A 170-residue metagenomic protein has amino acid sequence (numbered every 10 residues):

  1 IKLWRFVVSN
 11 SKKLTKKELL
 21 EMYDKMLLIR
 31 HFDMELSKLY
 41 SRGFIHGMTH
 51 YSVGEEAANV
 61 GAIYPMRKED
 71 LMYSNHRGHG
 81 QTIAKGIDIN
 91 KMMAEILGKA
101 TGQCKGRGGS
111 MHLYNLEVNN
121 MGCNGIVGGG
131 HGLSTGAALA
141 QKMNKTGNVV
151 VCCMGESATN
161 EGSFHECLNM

Functional and structural regions predicted by a protein language model:
I1-V7: Short, Lys/Arg-enriched N-terminal segments with co-localized hydrophobic residues within the first ~10-30 amino acids
V7-K16: N-terminal glycine-rich, Lys/His-bearing helix-loop that initiates the first secondary-structure elements of many
K13, I29-R30, E35-L36: Conserved N-terminal diphosphate/IPP-binding helix and adjacent helical/loop segment of trans-prenyltransferase domains
K16-K17, C123: Membrane-interacting alpha-helical segments
K17, Y40-S41: Short hydrophobic/aromatic segments of transmembrane alpha-helices and their interfaces
L20-Y23: Hydrophobic alpha-helical segments at protein termini of multi-pass membrane proteins
M34-S37, F44-M170: Cofactor-binding active-site loop characterized by glycine-rich and histidine/acidic residues
